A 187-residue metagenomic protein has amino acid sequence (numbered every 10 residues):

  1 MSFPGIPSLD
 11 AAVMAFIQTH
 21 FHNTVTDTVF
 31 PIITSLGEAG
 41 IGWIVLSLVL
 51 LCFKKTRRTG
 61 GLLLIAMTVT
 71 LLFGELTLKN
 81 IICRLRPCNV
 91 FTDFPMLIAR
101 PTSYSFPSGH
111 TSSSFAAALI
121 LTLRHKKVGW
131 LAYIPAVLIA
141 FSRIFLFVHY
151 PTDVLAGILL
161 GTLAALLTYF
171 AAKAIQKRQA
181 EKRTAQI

Functional and structural regions predicted by a protein language model:
M1-G42, E75-S103, T184-I187: N-terminal transmembrane-helix/juxtamembrane module of multi-pass inner/ER membrane proteins
V25, K55-G60, H125-L131: Membrane-helix interface segments
E38, F53-K55, I82-C83, L146-Y150: Short helix-capping/hinge motifs at transmembrane helix termini and TM-loop junctions
L46-L72: Interfacial segments of alpha-helical transmembrane regions
L50, G74, L78-C83, T122 (+1 more regions): Membrane-water interface at transmembrane helix exits
I65-I81, W130-R143: Small-polar-interrupted transmembrane alpha-helices in polytopic inner-membrane proteins
P95-I187: Membrane-embedded catalytic cores of phosphoryl/pyrophosphoryl-handling enzymes
